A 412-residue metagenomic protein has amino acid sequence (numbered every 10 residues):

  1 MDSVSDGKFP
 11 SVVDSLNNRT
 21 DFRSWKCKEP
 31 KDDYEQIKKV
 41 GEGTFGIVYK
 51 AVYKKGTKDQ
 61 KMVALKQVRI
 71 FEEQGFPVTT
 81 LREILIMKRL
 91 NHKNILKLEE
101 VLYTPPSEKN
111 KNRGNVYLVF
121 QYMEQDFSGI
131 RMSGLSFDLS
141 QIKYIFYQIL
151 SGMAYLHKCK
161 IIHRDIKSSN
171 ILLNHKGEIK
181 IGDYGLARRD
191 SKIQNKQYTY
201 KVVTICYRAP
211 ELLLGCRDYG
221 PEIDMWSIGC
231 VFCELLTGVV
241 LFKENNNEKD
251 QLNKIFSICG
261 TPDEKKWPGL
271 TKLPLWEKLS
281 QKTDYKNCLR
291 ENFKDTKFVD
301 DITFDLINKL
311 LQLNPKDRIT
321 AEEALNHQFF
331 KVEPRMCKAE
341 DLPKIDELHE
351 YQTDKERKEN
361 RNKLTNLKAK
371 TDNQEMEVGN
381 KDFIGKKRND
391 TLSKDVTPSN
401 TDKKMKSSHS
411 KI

Functional and structural regions predicted by a protein language model:
I47-I70: Glycine-rich ATP phosphate-binding loop
H92-L102: Conserved HxN/HPN-centered segment at the entrance to the catalytic loop of eukaryotic protein kinase-like domains
R113-D126: Conserved short submotifs of the Hanks-type protein kinase catalytic core that shape the nucleotide-binding pocket
I145-F146: Activation segment signature within eukaryotic-like protein kinase domains
H157-L173: Catalytic-loop of the protein kinase fold
T261-N308: C-terminal lobe substrate-recognition/regulatory segment of protein kinase catalytic domains
R335-K411: C-terminal intrinsically disordered, low-complexity extensions immediately downstream of enzyme catalytic cores
